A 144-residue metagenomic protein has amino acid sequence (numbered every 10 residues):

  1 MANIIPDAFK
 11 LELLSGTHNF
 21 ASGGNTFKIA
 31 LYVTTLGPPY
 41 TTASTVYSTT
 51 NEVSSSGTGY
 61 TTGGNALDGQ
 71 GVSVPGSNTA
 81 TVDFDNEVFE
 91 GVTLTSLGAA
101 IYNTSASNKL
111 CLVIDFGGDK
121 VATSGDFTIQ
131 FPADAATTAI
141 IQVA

Functional and structural regions predicted by a protein language model:
M1-L97, T104-A144: Small cysteine-rich, disulfide-bonded extracellular modules of the LU/uPAR three-finger superfamily and closely related
